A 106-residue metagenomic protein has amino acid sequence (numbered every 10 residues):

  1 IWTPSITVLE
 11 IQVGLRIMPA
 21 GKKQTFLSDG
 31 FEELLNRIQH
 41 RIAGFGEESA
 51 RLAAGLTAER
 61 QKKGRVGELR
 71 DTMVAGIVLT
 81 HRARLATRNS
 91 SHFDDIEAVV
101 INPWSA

Functional and structural regions predicted by a protein language model:
I1-G76, D95-A98, W104-A106: PIN-domain endoribonuclease scaffold, especially VapC-family toxins
L79: Short alpha-helix at the nucleotide-sugar/activated-sugar donor binding site of glycosyltransferases and closely
R88-H92: C-terminal structural segments of small proteins and small subunits
